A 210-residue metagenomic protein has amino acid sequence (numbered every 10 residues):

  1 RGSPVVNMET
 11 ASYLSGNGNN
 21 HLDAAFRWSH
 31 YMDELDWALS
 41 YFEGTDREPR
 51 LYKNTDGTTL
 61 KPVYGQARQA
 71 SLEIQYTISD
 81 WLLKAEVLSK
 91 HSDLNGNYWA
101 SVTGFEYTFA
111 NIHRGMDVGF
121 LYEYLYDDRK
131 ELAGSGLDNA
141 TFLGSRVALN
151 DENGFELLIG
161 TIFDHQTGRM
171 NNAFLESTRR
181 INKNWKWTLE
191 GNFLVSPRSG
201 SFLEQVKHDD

Functional and structural regions predicted by a protein language model:
R1, R50-G57, N95-A100, K130-G136 (+3 more regions): Outer-membrane beta-barrel translocator domains and adjoining extracellular loop/strand segments of Gram-negative
N20-A24, Q66-A70, T77, N97-S101 (+3 more regions): Residues that define the transmembrane beta-barrel architecture of outer-membrane proteins
F26-H30, L39, L72-Y76, T103-Y107 (+3 more regions): Residues on the lipid-exposed face of transmembrane beta-strands in outer-membrane beta-barrel proteins
M32-E34, E43-R47, I78, S89-H91 (+5 more regions): Transmembrane beta-strands of outer-membrane beta-barrel pores
E34-W37, D80-K84, I112-G119, D151-L157 (+1 more regions): Repeated loop/turn-to-beta-strand initiation elements of outer-membrane beta-barrel proteins
W37-Y41, I74, A85, V118-Y122 (+4 more regions): Membrane-embedded beta-strand positions of outer-membrane beta-barrel proteins
Y64-L132: Long, well-ordered mid-to-C-terminal structural blocks that present hydrophobic/aromatic surfaces
F120-A140, M170, W187-D210: Outer-membrane beta-barrel translocator/channel fold
